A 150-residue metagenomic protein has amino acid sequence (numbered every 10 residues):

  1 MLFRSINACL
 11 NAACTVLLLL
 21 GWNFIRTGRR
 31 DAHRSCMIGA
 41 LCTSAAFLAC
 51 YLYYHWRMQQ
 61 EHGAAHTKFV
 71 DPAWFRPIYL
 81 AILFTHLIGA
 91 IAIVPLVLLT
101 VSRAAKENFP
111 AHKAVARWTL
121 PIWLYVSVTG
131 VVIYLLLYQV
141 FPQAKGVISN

Functional and structural regions predicted by a protein language model:
M1-N150: Alpha-helical membrane insertion/targeting regions
